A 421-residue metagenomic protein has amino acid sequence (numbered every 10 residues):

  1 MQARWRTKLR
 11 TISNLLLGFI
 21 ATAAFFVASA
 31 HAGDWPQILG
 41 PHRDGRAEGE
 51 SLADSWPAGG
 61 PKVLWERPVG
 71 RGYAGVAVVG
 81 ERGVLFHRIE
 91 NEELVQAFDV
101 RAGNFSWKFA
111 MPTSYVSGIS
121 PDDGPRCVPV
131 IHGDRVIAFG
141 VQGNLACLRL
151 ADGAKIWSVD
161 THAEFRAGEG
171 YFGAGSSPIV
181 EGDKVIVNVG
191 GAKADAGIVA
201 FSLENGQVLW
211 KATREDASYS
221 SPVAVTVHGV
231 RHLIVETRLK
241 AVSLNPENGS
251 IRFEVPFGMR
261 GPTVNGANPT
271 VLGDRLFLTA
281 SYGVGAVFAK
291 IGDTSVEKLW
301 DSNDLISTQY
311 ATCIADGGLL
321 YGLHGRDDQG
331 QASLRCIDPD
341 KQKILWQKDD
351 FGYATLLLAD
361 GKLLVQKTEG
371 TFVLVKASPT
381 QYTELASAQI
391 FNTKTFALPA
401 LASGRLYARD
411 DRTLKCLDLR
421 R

Functional and structural regions predicted by a protein language model:
M1-A3, A28, L85: Short intrinsically disordered, low-complexity coil segments enriched in acidic
M1-N14: N-terminal secretory signal peptides that target proteins for export/translocation
R10-I12, S29-A32: Intrinsically disordered, low-complexity peptide-like regions
N14-V27: Bacterial N-terminal signal peptides
A30-R421: Noncatalytic, solvent-exposed loop/strand surfaces of beta-propeller-type extracellular/periplasmic domains
